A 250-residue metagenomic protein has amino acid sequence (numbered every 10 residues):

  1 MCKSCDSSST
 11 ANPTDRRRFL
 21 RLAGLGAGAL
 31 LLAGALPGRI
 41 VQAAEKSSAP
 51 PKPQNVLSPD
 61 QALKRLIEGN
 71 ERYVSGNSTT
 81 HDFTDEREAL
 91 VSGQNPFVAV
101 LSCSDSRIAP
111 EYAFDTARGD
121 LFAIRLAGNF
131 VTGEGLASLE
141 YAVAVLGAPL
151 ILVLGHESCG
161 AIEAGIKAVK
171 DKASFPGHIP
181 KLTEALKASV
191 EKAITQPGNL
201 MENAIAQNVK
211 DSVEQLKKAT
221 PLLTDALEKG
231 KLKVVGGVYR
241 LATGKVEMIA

Functional and structural regions predicted by a protein language model:
C2-D6, I108-N199, I205, D211 (+1 more regions): Short HxH-centered metal-ligating active-site micro-motif
C5-L30: N-terminal secretory signal peptides and thylakoid transit peptides that target proteins across membranes
A35-Y73, T79: C-terminal segment of N-terminal export signals and the immediately downstream linker at the start of the mature
L66, V100, V153, G236 (+1 more regions): Divalent metal-coordination and catalytic microenvironments
E68-T79, K167, D171, E184-T195 (+3 more regions): Generic secondary-structure signature for well-ordered alpha-helical cores
T80-G119: N-terminal short beta-loop-beta anion/metal-coordinating cradle
A193-K233: Charged, glycine-interspersed solvent-exposed loop segments at helix/strand-loop junctions that cap or gate access
E228-M248: GST superfamily/GST-like fold recognition
